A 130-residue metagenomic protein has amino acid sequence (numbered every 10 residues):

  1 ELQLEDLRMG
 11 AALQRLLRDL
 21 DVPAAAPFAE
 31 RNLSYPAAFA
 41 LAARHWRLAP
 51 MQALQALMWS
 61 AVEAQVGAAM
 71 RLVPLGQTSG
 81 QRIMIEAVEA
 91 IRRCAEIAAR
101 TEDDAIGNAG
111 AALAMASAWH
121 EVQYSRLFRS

Functional and structural regions predicted by a protein language model:
E1-L48: Internal, conserved structured core segments that host functional sites
N32-G80: A contiguous pocket-lining binding segment that forms or flanks enzyme active sites
S60-S130: C-terminal auxiliary extensions adjacent to catalytic cores
